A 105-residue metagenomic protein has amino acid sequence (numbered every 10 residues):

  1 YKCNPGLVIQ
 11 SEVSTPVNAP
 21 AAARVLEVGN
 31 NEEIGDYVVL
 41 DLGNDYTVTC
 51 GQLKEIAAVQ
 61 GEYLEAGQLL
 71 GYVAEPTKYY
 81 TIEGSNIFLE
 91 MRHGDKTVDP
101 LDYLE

Functional and structural regions predicted by a protein language model:
Y1-N18: Short glycine/threonine/proline-enriched tight-turn/helix- or strand-capping micro-motif at secondary-structure
S11, L42, M91-H93: Flexible glycine-/small-residue-rich
S11, P20, A58-V59, L64: Surface-exposed strand-loop junctions at beta-sheet edges and helix termini that form docking/interaction patches
T15, N44-T47, K96: Short acidic/polar mixed-charge low-complexity motifs
P16, A22, Y37, Y63 (+1 more regions): Residue-level marker of beta-strand positions
P16-V17, N30-E32, Y79-T81: Short glycine/serine/proline-enriched coil/turn segments at secondary-structure junctions
P20-A57, N86: Zn2+-dependent peptidoglycan hydrolase active-site motif and core
E62-E105: Conserved, short, structured surface segments that act as functional micro-motifs
